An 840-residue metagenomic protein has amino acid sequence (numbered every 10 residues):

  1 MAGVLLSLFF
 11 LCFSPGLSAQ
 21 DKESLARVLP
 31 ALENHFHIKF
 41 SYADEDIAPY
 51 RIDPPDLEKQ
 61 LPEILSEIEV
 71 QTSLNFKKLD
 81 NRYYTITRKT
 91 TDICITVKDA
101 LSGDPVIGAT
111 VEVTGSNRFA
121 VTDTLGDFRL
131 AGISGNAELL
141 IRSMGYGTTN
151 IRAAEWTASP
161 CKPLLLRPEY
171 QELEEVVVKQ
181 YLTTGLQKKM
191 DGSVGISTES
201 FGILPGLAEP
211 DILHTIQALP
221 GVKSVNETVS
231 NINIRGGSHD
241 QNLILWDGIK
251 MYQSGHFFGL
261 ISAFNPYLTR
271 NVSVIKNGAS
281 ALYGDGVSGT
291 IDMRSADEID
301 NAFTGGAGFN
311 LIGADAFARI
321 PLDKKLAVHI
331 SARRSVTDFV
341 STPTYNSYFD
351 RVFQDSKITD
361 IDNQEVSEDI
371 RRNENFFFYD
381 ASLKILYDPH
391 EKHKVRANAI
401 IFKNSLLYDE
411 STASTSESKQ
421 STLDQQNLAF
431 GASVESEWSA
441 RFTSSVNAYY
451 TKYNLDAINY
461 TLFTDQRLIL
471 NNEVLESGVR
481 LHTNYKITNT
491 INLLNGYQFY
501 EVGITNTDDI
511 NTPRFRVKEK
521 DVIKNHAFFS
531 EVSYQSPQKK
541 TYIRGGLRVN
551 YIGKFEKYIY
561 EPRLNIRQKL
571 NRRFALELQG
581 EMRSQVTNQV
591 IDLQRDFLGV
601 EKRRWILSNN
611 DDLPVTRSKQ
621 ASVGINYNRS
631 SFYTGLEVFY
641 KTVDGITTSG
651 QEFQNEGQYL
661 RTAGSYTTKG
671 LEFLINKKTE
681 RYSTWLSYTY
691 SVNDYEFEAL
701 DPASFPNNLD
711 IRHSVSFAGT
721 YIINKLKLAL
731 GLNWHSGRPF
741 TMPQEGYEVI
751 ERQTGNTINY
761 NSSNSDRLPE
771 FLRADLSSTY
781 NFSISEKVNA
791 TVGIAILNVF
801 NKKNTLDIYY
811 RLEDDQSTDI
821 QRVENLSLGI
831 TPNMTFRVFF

Functional and structural regions predicted by a protein language model:
L29-F36, T72, L79-T114, E138-T148 (+3 more regions): Short, acidic, small-residue-rich periplasmic hinge/interaction motif at the N-terminus of Gram-negative outer-membrane
E69, V121, G145-G147, A158-K162 (+3 more regions): Periplasmic N-terminal accessory/gating domains of Gram-negative outer-membrane beta-barrel systems
K162-L164, L219, A263-T304: A beta-strand signature from Gram-negative outer-membrane beta-barrel systems, especially the internal plug domain
I312-V336, F349, Q354-S405, Q426-T443 (+1 more regions): Transmembrane beta-barrel wall of Gram-negative outer-membrane proteins
T337-F339, P343, W734-T754, F771-D775 (+1 more regions): C-terminal beta-signal and adjacent terminal beta-strands/loops of Gram-negative outer-membrane beta-barrel proteins
N454-D456, D508, G553-K554, R572-A621 (+3 more regions): Surface-exposed extracellular loop regions of Gram-negative outer-membrane beta-barrel proteins, predominantly
E476-R480, E519-F529, N610-P614, Q620 (+3 more regions): Outer membrane beta-barrel strand-and-loop segments of large Gram-negative receptors, especially TonB-dependent
F639-T642, T662-Q744: Gram-negative outer-membrane beta-barrel transporters
